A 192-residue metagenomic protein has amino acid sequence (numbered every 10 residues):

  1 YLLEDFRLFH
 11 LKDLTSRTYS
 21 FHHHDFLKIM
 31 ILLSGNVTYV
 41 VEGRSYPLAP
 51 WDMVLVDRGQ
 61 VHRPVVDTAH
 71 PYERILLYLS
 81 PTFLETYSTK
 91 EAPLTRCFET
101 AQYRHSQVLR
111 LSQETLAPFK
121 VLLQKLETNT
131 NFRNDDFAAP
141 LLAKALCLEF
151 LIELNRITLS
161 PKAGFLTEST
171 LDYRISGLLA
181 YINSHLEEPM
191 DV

Functional and structural regions predicted by a protein language model:
Y1-H10, V65-F132, R156-S160: A hydrophobic/aromatic-rich effector-binding and dimerization subdomain of bacterial HTH-type transcriptional regulators
Y1-M53, Q60, T68, T89-R96 (+1 more regions): Generic protein-terminus/edge-of-domain signal
S34, R58, L79-P81: Residues immediately flanking
T38, R63, H185: Detector for the N-terminal beta1/A-loop initiation region of ABC nucleotide-binding domains
H105-A117, T130-D191: Short, Lys/Arg-enriched, Trp-marked, Pro/Gly-tolerant hinge/linker segments that flank
